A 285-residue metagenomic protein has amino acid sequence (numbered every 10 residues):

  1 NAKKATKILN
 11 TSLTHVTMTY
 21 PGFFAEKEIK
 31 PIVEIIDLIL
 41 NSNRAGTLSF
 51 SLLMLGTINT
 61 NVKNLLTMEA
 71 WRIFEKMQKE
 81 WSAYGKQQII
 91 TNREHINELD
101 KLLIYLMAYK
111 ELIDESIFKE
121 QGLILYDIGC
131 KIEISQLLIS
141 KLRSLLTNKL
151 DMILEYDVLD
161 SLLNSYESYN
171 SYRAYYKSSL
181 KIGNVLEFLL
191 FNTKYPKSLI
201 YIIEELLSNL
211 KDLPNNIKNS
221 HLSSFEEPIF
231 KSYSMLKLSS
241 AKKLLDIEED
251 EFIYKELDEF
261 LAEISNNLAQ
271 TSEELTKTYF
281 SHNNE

Functional and structural regions predicted by a protein language model:
N1-E285: Alpha-helical transmembrane segments and their helix-helix packing motifs
